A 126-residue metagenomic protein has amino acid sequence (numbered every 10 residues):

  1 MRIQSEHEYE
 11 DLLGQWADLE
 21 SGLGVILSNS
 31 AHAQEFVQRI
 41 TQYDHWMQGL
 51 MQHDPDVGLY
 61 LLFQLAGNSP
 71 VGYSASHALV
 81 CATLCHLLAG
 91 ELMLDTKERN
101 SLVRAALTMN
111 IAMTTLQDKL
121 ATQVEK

Functional and structural regions predicted by a protein language model:
R2-K126: Acidic/His-rich, divalent-metal-binding segments that scaffold phosphate/diphosphate chemistry
